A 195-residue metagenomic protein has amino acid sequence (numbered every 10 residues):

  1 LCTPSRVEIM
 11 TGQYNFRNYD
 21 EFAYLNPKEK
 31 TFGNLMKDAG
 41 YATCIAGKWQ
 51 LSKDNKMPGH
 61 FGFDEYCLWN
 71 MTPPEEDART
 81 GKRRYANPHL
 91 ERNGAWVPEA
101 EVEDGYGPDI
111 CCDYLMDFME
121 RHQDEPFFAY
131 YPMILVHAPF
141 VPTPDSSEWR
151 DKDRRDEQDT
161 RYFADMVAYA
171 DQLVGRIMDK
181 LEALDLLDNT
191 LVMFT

Functional and structural regions predicted by a protein language model:
L1-T195: Formylglycine-dependent sulfatase
